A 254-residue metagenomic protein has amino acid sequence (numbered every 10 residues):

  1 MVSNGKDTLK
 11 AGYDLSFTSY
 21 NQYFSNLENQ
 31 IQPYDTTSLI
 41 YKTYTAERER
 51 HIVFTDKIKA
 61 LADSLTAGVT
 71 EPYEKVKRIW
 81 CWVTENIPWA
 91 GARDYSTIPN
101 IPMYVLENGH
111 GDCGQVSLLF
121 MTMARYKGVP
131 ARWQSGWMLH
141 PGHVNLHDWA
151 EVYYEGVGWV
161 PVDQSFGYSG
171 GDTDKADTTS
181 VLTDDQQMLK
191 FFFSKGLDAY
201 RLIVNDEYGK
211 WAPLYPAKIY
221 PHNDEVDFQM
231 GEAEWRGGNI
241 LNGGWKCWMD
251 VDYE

Functional and structural regions predicted by a protein language model:
S3, D7-A90, T97-M103, E107: Acidic low-complexity segments
T18-Y20, N86-A90, H110-C113, M138-P141 (+1 more regions): Solvent-exposed loop/turn segments at secondary-structure junctions within structured extracellular/periplasmic domains
P72-I79, G109-A124: Active-site nucleophilic cysteine motif
A90-A92, R132: A local structural micro-motif
S96-T97, W137: Residue-level "edge-of-site" marker
Q115-H222: Hydrophobic/aromatic-rich core segments of domains that either
K218-E232: Predominantly single-stranded RNA-binding modules in RNA-associated proteins
F228, E234-E254: Extended, compositionally biased alpha-helical segments that mediate assembly or anchoring
